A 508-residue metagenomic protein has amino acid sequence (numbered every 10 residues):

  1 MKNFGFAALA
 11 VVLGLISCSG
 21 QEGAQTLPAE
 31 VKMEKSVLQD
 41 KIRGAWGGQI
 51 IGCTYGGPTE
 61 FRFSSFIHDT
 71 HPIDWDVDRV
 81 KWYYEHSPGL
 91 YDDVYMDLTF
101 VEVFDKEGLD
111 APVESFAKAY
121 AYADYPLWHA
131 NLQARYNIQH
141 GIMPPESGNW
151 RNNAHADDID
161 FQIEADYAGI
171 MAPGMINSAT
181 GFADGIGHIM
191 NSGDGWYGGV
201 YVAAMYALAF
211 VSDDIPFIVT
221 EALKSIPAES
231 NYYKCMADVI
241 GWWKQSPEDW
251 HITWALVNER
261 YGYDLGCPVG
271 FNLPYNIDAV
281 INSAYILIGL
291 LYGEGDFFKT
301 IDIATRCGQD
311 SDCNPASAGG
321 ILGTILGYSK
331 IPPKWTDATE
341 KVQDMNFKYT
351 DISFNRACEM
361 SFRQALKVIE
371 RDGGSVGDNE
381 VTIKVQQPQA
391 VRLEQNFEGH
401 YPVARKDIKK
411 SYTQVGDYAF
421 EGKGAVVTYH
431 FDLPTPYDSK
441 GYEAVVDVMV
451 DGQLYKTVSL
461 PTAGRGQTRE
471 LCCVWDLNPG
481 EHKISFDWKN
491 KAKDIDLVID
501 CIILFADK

Functional and structural regions predicted by a protein language model:
I16-S17: C-terminal motif of bacterial Sec signal peptides marking the signal peptidase cleavage site
M33, I138, S147-A156, Y167-M175 (+2 more regions): Accessory "access/gating" subregions that flank catalytic or transport cores
Y55, R62, F66-D74, D194 (+3 more regions): Catalytic phosphate/nucleotide-handling subdomain of diverse soluble enzymes
P58-P88, V94-D97, E114-W128: Active-site-surrounding "flap" and adjacent substrate/cofactor-binding loops of secreted or lumenal enzymes, prototyped
D93, L98, E102-G108, N355-K406: C-terminal domain-closing interface element
G108-D160, I170: Extracytoplasmic mature domains of secreted/periplasmic and thylakoid-lumen proteins
D378-G422, V426-K440: Glycan-recognition and processing domains
F431-D507: Beta-strand-rich ligand-recognition modules
